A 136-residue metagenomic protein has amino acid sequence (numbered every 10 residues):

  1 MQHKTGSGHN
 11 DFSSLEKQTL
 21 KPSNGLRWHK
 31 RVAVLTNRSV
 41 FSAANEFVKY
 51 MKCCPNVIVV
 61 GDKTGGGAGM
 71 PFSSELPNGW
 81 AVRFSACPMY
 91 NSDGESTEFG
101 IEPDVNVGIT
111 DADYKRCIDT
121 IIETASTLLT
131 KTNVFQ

Functional and structural regions predicted by a protein language model:
M1-Q136: C-terminal "post-core" interaction segments
